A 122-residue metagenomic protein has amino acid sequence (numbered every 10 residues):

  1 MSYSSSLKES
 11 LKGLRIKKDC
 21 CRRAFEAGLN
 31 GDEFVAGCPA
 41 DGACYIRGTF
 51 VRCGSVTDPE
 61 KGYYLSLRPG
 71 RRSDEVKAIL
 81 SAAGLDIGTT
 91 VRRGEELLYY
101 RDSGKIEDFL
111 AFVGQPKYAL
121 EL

Functional and structural regions predicted by a protein language model:
M1-R15, D19, N30-E33: Intein modules and their embedded homing endonuclease domains
R23-L122: DNA-contacting interfaces and partner/effector-binding or oligomerization modules in DNA-centric proteins
